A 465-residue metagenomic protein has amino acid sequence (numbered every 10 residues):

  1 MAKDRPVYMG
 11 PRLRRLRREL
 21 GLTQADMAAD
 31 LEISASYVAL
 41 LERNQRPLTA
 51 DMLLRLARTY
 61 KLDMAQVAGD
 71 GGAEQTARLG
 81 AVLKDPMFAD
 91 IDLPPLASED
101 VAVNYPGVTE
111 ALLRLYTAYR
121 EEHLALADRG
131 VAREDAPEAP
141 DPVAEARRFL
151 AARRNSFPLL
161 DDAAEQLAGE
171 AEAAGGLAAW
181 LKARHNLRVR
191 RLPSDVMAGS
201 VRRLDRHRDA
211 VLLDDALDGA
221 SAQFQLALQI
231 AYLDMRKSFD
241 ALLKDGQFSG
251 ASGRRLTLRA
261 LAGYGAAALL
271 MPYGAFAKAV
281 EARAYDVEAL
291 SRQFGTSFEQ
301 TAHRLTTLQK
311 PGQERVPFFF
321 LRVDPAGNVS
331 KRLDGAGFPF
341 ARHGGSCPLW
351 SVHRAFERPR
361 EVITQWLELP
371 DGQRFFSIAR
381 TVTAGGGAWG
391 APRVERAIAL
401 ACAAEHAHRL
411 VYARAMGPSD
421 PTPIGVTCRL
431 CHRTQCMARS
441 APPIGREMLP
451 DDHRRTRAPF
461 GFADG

Functional and structural regions predicted by a protein language model:
M1-A2, R12-L13, L41-E42: A generic structural signal for short
K3-Y8, R15-R18, R58, A65-G465: Short juxta-domain linker segments that transition from a proline/glycine-rich, charged coil into a short amphipathic
P11, G21-L22, L48-D51, Y285: Residue-level signal for the short linker/turn that defines the boundary of a DNA-recognition helix
P11-D26, D30: Short basic helix-loop element that most often maps to the first helix and adjoining turn of HTH DNA-binding modules
A25, S36, A65: Key DNA-contact positions within bacterial/archaeal DNA-binding proteins
L31-L48, A57, G69-G72: Recognition helix of helix-turn-helix/homeodomain-like DNA-binding domains that insert into the DNA major groove
M52-L53, T59-K61: Basic, amphipathic "hinge/linker" alpha-helix immediately C-terminal to the N-terminal HTH DNA-binding motif
